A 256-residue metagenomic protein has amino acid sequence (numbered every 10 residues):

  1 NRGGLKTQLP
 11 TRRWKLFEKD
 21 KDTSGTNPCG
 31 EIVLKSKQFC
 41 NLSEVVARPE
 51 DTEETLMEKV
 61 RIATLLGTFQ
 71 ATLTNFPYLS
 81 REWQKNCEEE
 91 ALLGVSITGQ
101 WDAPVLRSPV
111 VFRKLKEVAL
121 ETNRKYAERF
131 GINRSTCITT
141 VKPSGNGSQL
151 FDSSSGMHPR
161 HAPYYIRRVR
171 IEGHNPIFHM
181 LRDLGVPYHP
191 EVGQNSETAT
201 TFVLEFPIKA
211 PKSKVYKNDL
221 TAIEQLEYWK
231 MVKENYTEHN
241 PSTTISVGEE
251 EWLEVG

Functional and structural regions predicted by a protein language model:
N1-K21, G94-V118: Conserved, charged catalytic cores of large soluble enzymes
P10, L16-V33, N86, N123-Y126 (+2 more regions): Glycine-rich, charged/polar anion/phosphate-binding loops that engage phosphate groups from diverse ligands
K21-S36, S43, A47-E50, T64-P77 (+3 more regions): Catalytic alpha/beta core of large soluble enzyme barrels
Q38, K59, L92-G99, V111 (+7 more regions): General structural feature for long, well-ordered alpha-helical segments within catalytic domains of soluble enzymes
T74-Q84, G99-P143: Internal maturation/activation junctions in enzymes
N86-L92: Structural motif
